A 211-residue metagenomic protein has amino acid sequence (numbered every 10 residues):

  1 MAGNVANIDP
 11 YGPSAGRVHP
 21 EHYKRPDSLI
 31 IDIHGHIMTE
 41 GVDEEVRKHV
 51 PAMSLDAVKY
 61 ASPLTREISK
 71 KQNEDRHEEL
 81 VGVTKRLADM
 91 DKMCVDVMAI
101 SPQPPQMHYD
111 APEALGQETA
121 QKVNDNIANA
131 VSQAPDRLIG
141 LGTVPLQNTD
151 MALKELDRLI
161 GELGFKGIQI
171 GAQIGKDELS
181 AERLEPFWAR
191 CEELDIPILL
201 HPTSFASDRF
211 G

Functional and structural regions predicted by a protein language model:
M1-G211: Helix-coil boundary/capping segments in enzymes
